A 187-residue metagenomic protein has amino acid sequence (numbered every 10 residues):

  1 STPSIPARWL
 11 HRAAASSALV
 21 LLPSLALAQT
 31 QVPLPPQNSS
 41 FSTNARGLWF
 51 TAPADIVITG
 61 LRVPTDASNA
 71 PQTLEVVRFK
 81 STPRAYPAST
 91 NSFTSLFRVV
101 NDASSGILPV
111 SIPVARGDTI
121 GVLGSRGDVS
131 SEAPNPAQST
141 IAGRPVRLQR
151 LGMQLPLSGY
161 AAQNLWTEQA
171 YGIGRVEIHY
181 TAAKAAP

Functional and structural regions predicted by a protein language model:
T2-S17: Bacterial N-terminal signal peptides that target proteins for export
A7-R8, K184-P187: Enriched but not universal
A28-P83, L123-A185: Beta-sheet-rich sandwich/jelly-roll-like modules and their strand-loop junctions
P36-N38, L48, L96-F97, P109-S111: Beta-strand-rich interaction surfaces with strong enrichment in secreted/lumenal proteins
A88-D102: Solvent-exposed serine/threonine-rich low-complexity stretches and specific carbohydrate-binding patches
A103-P113: Beta-sandwich interaction modules
I112-G124: Noncatalytic modules at the cell exterior or secretory-pathway interfaces, chiefly beta-strand-rich lectin/adhesion
